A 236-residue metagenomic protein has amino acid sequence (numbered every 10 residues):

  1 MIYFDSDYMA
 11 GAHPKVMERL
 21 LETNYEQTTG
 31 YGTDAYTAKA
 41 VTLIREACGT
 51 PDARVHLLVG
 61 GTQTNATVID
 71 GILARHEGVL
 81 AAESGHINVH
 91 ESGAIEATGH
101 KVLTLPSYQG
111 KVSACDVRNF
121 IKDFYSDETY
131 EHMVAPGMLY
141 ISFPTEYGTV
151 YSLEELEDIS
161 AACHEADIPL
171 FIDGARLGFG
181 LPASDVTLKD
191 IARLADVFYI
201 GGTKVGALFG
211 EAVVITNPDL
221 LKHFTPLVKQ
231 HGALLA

Functional and structural regions predicted by a protein language model:
Y3-A236: Conserved PLP-enzyme active-site core in the AAT-like
